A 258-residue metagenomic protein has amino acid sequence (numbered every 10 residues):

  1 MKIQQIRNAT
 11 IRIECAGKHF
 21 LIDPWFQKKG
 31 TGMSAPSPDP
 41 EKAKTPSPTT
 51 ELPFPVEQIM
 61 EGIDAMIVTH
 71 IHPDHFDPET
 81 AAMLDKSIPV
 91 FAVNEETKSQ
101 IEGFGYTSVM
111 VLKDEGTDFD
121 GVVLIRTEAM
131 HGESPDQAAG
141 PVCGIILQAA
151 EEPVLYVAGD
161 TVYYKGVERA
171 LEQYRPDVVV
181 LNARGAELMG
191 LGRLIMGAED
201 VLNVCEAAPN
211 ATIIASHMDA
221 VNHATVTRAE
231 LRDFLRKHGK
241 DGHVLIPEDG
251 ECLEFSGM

Functional and structural regions predicted by a protein language model:
M1, D85-V90, P153-L155: Short active-site oxyanion
Q5-A16, D118-D177, M196: Catalytic core of the metallo-beta-lactamase
K18-I67, P78-M83, S134, Y163-Q173: Pre-active-site segment of Zn-dependent metallo-hydrolases
I22-D23, G62-I71, F91-N94, L155-T161 (+3 more regions): Active-site neighborhood of phospho(di)ester-bond hydrolases with catalytic His/Asp-centered motifs
Q27-K29, H72-F76, K98-Q100, E115-D118 (+5 more regions): Active-site environment of divalent metal-dependent phosphoester hydrolases
T31, S47, P53-D118: Active-site HxH/HxHxD metal-binding segment of metal-dependent hydrolases
I59, A92-E152, D233-M258: Metallo-beta-lactamase
V162-D249: Cap/insert and terminal regions of metallo-dependent hydrolase folds
